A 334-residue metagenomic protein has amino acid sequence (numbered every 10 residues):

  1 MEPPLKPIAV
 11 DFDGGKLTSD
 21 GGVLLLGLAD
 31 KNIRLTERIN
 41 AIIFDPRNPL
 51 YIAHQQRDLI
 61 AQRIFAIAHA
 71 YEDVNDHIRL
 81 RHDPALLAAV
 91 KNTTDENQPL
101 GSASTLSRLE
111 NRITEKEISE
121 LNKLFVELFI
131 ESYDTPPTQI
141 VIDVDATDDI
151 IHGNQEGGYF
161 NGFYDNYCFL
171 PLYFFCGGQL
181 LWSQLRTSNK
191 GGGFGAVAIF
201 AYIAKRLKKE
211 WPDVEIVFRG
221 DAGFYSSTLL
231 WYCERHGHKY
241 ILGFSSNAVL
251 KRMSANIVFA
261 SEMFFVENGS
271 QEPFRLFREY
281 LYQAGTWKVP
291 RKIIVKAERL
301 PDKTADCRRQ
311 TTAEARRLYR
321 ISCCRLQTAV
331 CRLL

Functional and structural regions predicted by a protein language model:
M1-I8, L242-L334: An anionic, glycine-rich sequence signature occurring as long contiguous blocks
M1-N166, L170-K190, A196-P212, V258: Dynamic "connector" segments at or just before major functional cores
V141, V217, K239: Hydrophobic "anchor" residues on beta-strands that sit immediately upstream of conserved functional sites
D145, E215-F224: Acidic/histidine-rich, metal-coordinating catalytic segments
G162-C168, R235-L250: Acidic, His- and aromatic-enriched active-site or binding-groove loops in soluble protein domains that engage sugars
A201, Y232-R235: Short, electropositive alpha-helical surface patch
K209-I216, R235-G237: Short, surface-exposed connector motifs at secondary-structure boundaries
S227-W231: Catalytic cores of alpha/beta
